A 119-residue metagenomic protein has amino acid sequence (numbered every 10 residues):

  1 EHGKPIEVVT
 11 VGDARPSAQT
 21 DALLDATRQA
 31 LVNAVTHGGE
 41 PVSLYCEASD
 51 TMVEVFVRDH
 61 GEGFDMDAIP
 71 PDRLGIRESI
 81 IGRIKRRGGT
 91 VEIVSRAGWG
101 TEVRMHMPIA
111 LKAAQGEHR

Functional and structural regions predicted by a protein language model:
K4-R28, D67: Conserved short strand/loop->alpha-helix "switch" segment adjacent to the catalytic nucleotide/phosphoryl-transfer site
T20-S43: Conserved ATP-binding N-box helix of the HATPase_c
A48-V55: Short beta-strand-loop-beta element adjacent to the nucleotide/active-site pocket used for signaling
D59: Acidic ATP/Mg2+-coordinating residue in the GHKL
G63-D65: A short glycine-centered beta->alpha linker in the GHKL/HATPase_c
A68-R96: ATP phosphate-binding glycine-rich loop and adjacent ATP-lid/helix-beta elements within ATP-binding kinase/ATPase
K85-R119: Flexible, glycine-/charge-rich segments associated with ATP-binding catalytic modules
